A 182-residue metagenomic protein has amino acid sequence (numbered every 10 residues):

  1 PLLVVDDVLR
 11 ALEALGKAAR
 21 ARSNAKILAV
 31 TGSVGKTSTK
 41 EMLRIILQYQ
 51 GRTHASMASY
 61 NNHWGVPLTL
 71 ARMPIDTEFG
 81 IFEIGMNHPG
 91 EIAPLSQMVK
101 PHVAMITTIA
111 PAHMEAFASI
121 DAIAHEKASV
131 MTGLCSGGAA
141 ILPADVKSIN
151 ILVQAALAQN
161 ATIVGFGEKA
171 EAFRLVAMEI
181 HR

Functional and structural regions predicted by a protein language model:
L2, I120-A124, V146, V153-R182: Adenine nucleotide phosphate-binding catalytic loops in nucleotide-utilizing enzymes
V4, R10-A140, A144, N150-A158: Phosphate-binding loop of NTP-binding sites
